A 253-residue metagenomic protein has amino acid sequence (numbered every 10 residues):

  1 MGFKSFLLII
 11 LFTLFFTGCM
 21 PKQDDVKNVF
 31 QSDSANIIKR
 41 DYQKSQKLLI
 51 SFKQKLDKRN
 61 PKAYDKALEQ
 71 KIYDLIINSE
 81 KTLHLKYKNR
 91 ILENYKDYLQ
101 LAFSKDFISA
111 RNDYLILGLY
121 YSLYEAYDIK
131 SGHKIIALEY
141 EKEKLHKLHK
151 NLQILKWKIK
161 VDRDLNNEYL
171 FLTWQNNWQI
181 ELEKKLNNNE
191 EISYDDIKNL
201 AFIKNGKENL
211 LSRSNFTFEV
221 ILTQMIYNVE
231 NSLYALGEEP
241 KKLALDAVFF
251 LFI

Functional and structural regions predicted by a protein language model:
M1-L7: Bacterial N-terminal signal peptides that target proteins for export
F15-G18: C-terminal motif of bacterial Sec signal peptides marking the signal peptidase cleavage site
M20-I116: N-terminal Sec/ER secretory leader and immediately downstream segment of secreted/extracellular precursors
N94-I253: Mature extracytoplasmic/lumenal regions of exported proteins
